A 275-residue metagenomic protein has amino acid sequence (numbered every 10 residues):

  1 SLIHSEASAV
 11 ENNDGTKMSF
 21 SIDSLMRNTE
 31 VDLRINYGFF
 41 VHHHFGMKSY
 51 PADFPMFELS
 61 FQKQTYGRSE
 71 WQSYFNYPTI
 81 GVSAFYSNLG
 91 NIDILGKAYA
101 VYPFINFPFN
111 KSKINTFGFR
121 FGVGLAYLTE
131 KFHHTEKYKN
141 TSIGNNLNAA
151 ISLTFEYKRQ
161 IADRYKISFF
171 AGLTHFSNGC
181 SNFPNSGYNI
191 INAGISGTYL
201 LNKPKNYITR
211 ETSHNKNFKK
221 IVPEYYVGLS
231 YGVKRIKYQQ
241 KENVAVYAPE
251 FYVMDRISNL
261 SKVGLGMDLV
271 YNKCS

Functional and structural regions predicted by a protein language model:
S1-D32, N115-F117, Y165, I191-A193 (+1 more regions): Bacterial Sec-dependent N-terminal signal peptides
R27, P51-F57, N76, L95-V101 (+5 more regions): Residues that define the transmembrane beta-barrel architecture of outer-membrane proteins
V31-I35, L59, I80-V82, F119-V123 (+5 more regions): Membrane-embedded beta-strand positions of outer-membrane beta-barrel proteins
L33, L59-K63, P103-F109, F121-L125 (+4 more regions): Residues on the lipid-exposed face of transmembrane beta-strands in outer-membrane beta-barrel proteins
I35-V41, K63-T65, A84-G90, V123-K131 (+4 more regions): Transmembrane beta-strands of outer-membrane beta-barrel pores
L59, N189-R210: Outer-membrane beta-barrel "beta-signal"
R68-W71, K113-F117, R159, D163-I167 (+2 more regions): Repeated loop/turn-to-beta-strand initiation elements of outer-membrane beta-barrel proteins
F75-L128, E250-S275: Gram-negative (and chloroplast) outer-membrane scaffold detector with strong preference for beta-barrel transmembrane
